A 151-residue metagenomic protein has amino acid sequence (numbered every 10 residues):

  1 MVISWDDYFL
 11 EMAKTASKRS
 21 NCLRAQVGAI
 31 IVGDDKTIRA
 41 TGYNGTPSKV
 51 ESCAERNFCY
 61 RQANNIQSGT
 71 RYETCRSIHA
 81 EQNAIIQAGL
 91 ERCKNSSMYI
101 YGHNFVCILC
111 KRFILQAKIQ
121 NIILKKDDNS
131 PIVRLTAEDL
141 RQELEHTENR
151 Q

Functional and structural regions predicted by a protein language model:
M1-Q151: Zinc-dependent deaminase catalytic domain
